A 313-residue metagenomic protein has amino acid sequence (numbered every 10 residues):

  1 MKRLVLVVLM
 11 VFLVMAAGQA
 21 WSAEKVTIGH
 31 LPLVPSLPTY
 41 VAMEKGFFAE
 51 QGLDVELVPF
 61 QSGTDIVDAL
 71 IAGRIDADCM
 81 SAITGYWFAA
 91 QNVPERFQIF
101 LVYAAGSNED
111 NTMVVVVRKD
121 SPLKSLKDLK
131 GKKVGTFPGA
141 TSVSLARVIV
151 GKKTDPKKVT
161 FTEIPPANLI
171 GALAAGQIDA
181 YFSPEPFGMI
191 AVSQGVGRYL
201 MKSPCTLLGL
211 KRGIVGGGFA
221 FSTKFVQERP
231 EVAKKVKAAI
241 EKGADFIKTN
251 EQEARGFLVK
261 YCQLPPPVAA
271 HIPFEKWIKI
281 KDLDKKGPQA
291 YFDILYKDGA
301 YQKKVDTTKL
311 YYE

Functional and structural regions predicted by a protein language model:
M1-L4: Positively charged n-region of N-terminal signal peptides that target proteins for export
V7-A16: Bacterial N-terminal signal peptides
A20-S22: Boundary at the C-terminal end of the N-terminal hydrophobic targeting segment
E24-T154, T160-E163, D179, M201-K202: Short, glycine-/small- and polar/acidic-enriched structural segments that line small-molecule recognition paths
E50, A105-N108, C205-R212, I278-K286: Short, solvent-exposed loop/beta-turn-alpha elements that line the ligand-binding surface or hinge of extracytoplasmic
I83-T84, N92, A167-F257: Pocket-lining segment of extracytoplasmic ligand-binding domains
V226-A300: Secondary-structure end/capping motifs
D293-E313: Conserved C-terminal helix/tail region of periplasmic/extracytoplasmic solute-binding proteins
